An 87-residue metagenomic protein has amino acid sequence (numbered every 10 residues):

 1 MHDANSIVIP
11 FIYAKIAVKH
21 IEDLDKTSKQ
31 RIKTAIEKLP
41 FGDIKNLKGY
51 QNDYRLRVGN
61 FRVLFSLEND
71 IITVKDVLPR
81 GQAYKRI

Functional and structural regions predicted by a protein language model:
M1-F11, K19, T27-Q30, V58-F61 (+1 more regions): Enriched for short, Lys/Arg-rich terminal
I16: C-terminal catalytic core of Y-nucleophile DNA break-rejoin enzymes
Q30-L56, Y84: A short, surface-exposed loop/turn module that caps and links secondary-structure elements
